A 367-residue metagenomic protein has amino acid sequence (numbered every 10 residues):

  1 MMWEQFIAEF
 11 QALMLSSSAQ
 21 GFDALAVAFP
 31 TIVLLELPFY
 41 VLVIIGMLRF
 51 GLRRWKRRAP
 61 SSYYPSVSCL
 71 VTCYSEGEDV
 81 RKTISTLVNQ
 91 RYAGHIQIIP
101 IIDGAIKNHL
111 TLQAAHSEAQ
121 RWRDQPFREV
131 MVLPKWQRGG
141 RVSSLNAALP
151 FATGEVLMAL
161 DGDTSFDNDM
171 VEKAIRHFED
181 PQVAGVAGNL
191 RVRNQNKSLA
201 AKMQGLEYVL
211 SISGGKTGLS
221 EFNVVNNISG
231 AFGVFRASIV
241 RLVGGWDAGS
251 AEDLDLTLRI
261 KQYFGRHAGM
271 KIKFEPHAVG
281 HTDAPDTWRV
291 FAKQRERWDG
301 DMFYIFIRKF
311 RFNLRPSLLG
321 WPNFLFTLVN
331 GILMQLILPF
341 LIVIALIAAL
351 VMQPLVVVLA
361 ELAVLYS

Functional and structural regions predicted by a protein language model:
M1-Y63: N-terminal membrane-anchoring/stem segments of glycan-assembly enzymes
M2-F6, F178-K216, A248-S250, L254-T327: Catalytic donor/gating beta->alpha subdomain of glycosyltransferases that bind UDP-sugars
S16-V33, L190, L350-V364: Hydrophobic alpha-helical transmembrane segments
V41-I96: N-terminal signal-anchor transmembrane helix
I45-F50, A59-S61, T327-S367: Membrane-embedded multi-pass helical conduit in multi-pass membrane proteins, especially envelope-biosynthetic
S85-Q137: Acidic donor-binding segment of Leloir-type glycosyltransferases
A119-F127, P134, R141-P150, G154-E155 (+2 more regions): Long helical/loop segments within the catalytic core of UDP-sugar-dependent glycosyltransferases, especially the large
D161-S165: The conserved acidic donor/metal-binding loop of glycosyltransferases
